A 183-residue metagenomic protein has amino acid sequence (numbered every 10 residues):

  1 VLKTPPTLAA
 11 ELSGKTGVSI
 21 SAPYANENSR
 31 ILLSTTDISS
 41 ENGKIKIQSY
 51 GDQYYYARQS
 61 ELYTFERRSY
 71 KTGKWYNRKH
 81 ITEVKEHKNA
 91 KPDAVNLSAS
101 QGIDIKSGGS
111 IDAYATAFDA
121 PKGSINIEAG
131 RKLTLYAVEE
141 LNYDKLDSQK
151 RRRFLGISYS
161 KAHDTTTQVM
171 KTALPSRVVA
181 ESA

Functional and structural regions predicted by a protein language model:
V1-A183: Binding/recognition "hotspot" determinant
